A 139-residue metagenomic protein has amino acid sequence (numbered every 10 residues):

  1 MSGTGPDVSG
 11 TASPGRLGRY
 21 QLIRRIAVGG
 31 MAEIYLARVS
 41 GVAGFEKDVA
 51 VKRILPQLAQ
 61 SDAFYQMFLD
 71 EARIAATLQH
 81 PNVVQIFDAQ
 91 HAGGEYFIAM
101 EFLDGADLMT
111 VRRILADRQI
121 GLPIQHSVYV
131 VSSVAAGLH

Functional and structural regions predicted by a protein language model:
S2-H139: Conserved ATP-binding/catalytic core of the eukaryotic-like protein kinase fold, especially serine/threonine kinases
